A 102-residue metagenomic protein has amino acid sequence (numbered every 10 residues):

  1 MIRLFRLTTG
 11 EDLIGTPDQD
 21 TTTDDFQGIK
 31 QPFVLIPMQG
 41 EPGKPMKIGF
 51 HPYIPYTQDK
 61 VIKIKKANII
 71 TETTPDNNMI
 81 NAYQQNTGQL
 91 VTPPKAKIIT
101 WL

Functional and structural regions predicted by a protein language model:
M1-L102: Conserved RNA-binding domains used in RNP assembly and mRNA/RNA metabolism
